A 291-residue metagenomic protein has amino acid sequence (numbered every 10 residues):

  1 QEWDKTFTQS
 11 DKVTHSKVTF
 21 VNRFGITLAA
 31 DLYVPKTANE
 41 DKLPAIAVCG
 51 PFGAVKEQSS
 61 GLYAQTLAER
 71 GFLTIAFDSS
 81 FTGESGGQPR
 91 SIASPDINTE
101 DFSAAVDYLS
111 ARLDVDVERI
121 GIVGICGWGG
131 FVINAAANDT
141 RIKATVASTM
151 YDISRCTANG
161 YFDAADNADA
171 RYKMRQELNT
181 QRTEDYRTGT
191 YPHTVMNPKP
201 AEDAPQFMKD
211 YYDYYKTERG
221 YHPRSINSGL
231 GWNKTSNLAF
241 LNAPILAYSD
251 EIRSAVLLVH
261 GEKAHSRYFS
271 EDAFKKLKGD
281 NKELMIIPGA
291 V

Functional and structural regions predicted by a protein language model:
E2-D41: N-terminal cap/lid segment of alpha/beta-hydrolase-fold proteins
D41-P51: Short beta-strand element of the alpha/beta-hydrolase
G53-Q65, S79, S270: The serine-hydrolase catalytic nucleophile loop
T66-G86: Conserved alpha/beta-hydrolase
I92-L113: Alpha/beta-hydrolase active-site loop
L113-C126: Alpha/beta-hydrolase fold nucleophile elbow
I133-T217: Alpha/beta-hydrolase-fold enzymes
I252, L258-H260: Short beta-strand/loop motif that positions the catalytic acidic residue of the alpha/beta-hydrolase fold
